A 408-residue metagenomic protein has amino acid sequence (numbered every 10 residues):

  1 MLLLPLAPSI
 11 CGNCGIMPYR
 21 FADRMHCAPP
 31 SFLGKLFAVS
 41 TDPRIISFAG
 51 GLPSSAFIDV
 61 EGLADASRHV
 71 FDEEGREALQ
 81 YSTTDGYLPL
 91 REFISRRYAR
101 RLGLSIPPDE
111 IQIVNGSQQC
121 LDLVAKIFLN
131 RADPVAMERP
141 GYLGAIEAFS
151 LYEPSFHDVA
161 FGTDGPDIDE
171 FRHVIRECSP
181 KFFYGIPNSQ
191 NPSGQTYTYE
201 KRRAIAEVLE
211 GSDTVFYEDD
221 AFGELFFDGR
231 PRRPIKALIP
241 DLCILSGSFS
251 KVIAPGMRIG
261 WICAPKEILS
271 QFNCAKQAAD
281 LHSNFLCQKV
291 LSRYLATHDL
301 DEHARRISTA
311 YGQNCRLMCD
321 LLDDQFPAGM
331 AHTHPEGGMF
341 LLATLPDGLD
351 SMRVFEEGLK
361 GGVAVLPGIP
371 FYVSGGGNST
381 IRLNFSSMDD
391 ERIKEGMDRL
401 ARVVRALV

Functional and structural regions predicted by a protein language model:
L6, N13-M17, K360-G361, S374-V408: PLP-dependent enzyme catalytic core of the Aspartate aminotransferase-like
A7, E77-D213, G223-I244, Y311 (+1 more regions): Conserved core of the PLP fold type I
G12-I16, M25-G116, A296-T297, E302 (+2 more regions): N-terminal small-domain helix-loop-helix segment of the aminotransferase-like
A237-T309: Conserved core segment of the aminotransferase class I/II
C263, L342-T344, N384-S386: Short hydrophobic/aromatic beta-strand micro-patches that form the beta-sheet surface supporting nucleotide- or nucleic
N273, A343-R382, E395: Conserved C-terminal alpha-helix-loop-beta "cap" of PLP-dependent enzymes that closes/shapes the active-site mouth
S292, T309-C319, A331-T344, V354: Conserved glycine-rich beta-strand-loop-beta hairpin in the small C-terminal domain of fold type I
